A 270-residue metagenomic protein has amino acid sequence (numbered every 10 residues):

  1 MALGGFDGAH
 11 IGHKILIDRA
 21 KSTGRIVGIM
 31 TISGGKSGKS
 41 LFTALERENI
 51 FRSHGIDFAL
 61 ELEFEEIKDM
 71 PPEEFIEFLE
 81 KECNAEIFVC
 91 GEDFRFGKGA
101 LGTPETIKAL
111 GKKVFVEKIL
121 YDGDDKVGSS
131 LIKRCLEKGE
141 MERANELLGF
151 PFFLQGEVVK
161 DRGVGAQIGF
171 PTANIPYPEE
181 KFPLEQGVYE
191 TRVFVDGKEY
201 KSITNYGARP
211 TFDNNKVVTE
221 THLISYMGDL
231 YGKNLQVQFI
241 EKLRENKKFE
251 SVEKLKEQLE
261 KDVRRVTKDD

Functional and structural regions predicted by a protein language model:
M1-N49: N-terminal catalytic cores of NTP/NDP-binding nucleotidyl/phosphoryl-transfer enzymes
R25-G28, D57-F58, E86, K113: Residues at the starts of beta-strands that form the adenosine-phosphate
S40-R47, K68-I76: Glycine-rich, highly charged phosphate/nucleotide-binding loops
R52-F58, G139: Structural recognition of alpha->loop->beta junctions
D57-I67: A conserved beta-strand->alpha-helix junction
A59, V114-V116, V237: Generic structural signal for residues in well-ordered beta-strands
M70-T172, F194-V195, E250-K254: Classical nucleotidyltransferase
D161-D270: Phosphate/ribose-recognition catalytic cores of enzymes acting on nucleotide-derived substrates
